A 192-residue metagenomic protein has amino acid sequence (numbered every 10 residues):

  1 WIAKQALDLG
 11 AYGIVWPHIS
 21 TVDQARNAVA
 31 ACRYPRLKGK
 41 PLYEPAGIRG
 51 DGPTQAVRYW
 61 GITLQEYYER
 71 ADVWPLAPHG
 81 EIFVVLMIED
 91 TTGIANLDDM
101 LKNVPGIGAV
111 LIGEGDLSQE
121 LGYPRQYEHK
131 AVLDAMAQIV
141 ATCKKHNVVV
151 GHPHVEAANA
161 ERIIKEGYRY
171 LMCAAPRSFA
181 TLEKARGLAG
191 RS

Functional and structural regions predicted by a protein language model:
W1, L9, G13-P105, E114: Conserved anion-binding
Y12-Q24, V110-Q119, R169-G187: Glycine-rich phosphate-binding active-site loops on the catalytic face of alpha/beta enzymes
Y12-T21, V85-E89, Y127-A131, V149-H154 (+1 more regions): Catalytic beta/alpha-barrel core
A31-L42, L76-H79, E128-G151: Alpha-helix-loop-beta-strand connector modules within alpha/beta enzyme cores
I112-L133: Glycine/Thr-rich beta-alpha phosphate-binding loop at enzyme active sites
H154-E161: Small/polar glycine-rich anion-binding or flexible loop at a beta-alpha turn
